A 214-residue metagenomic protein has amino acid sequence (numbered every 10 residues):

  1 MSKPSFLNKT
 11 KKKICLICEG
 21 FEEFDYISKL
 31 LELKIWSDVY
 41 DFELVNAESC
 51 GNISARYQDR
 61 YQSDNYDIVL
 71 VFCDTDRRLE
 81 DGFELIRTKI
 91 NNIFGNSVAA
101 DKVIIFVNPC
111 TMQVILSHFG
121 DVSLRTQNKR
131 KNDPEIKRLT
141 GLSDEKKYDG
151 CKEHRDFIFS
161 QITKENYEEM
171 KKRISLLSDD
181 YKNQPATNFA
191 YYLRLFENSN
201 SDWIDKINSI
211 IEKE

Functional and structural regions predicted by a protein language model:
S2-K11, F24-E43, A55-I68, T75-E214: C-terminal accessory helical subdomains adjacent to catalytic cores in phosphodiester- and nucleotide-handling enzymes
K13-I17: Conserved beta-strand elements of the Class I
C18, C73: Short beta-strand/turn micro-motifs composed of small residues that flank or help shape donor/cofactor-binding pockets
